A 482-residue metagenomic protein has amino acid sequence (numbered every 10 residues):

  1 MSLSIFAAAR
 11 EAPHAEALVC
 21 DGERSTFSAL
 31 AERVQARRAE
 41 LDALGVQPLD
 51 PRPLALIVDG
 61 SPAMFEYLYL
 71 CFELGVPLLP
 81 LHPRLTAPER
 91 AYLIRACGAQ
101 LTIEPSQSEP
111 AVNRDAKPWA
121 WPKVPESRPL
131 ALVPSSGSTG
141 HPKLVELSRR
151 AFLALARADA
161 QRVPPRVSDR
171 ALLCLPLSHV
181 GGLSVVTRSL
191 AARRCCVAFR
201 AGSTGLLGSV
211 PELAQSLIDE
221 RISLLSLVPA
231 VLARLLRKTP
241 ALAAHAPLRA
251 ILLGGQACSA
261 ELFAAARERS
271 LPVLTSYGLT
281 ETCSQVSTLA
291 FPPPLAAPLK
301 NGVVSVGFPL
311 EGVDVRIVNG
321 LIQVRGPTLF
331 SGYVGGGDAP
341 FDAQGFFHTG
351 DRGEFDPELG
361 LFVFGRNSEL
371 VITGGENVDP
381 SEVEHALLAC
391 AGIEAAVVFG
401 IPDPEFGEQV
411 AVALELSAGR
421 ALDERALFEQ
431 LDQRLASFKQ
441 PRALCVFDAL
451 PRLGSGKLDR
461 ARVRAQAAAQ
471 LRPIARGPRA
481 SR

Functional and structural regions predicted by a protein language model:
P13-H14, K117-P134, H141, E146 (+1 more regions): Conserved pre-ATP/AMP-binding loop-to-beta segment of ANL
H14-V46, A55, S61, P88-A91 (+1 more regions): Conserved AMP-binding/adenylate-forming core of the ANL superfamily
E23, E40-L85, N377: Conserved AMP-binding/adenylate-forming
T26-S28, L130-R157: Conserved AMP-binding A3 loop
L153-R170, S178-L224, K238: Conserved AMP-binding/adenylation subdomain of ANL enzymes
I222-L227, A233-K300: Gly/Ser/Thr-rich phosphate-binding loop
S305-G312, R316-Q344, E376-V378: Conserved ATP/PPi-binding loop(s) of AMP-dependent carboxylate-activating enzymes
G326, R352-K439, G456: AMP-binding/adenylate-forming catalytic core of the ANL superfamily
